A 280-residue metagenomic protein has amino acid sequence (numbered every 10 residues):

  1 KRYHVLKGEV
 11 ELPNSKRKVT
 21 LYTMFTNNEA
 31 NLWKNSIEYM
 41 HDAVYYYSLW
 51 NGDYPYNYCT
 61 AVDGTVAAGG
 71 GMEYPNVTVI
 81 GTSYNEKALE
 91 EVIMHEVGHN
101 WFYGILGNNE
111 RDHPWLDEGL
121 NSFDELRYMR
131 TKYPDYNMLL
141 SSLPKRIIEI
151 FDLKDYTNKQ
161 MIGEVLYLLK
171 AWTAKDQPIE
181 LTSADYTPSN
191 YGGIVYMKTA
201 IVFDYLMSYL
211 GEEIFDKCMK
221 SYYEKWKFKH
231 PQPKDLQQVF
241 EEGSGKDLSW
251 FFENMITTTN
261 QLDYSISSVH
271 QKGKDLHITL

Functional and structural regions predicted by a protein language model:
K1-M94, F123, D135: Hydrophobic helix-coil surface modules that form long, contiguous segments used for peptide/substrate interaction
S15-T20, G69-G71, H95-N100, Y167-S183: Active-site-adjacent bridging/hinge elements
F25-N35, E110-R111, S189-G192, Y205 (+1 more regions): Second-shell loop/turn segments in exported
K34, E38-H41, I80-T157, M219: Zinc-dependent metallopeptidase catalytic helix centered on the HExxH motif and its immediate flanking segment
I37, H41-V44, V77, E118 (+5 more regions): Extracytoplasmic/secreted envelope proteins and their assembly/folding machinery, especially bacterial periplasmic
V44, N51-P55, N100-I105, N109 (+6 more regions): A generic secondary-structure signal for well-formed alpha-helical elements
V62-T65, Y84-A88, V165, W172-Q177 (+3 more regions): Active-site-adjacent structural elements in folded domains
P188-I278: Amphipathic alpha-helical substructures
